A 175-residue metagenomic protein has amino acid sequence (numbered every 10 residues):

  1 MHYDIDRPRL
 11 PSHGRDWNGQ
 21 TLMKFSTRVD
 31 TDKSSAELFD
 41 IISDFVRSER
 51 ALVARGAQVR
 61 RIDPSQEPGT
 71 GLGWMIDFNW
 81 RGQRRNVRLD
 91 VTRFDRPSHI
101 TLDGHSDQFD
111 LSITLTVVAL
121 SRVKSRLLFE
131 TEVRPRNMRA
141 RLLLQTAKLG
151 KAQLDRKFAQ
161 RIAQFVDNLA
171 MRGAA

Functional and structural regions predicted by a protein language model:
H2-E67, A175: Hydrophobic ligand-binding cavity/cleft-lining segments
D4-L10, R134-A175: A conserved amphipathic terminal alpha-helix motif
L22-R28, G73, N86, H99 (+2 more regions): Intrinsic-disorder/low-complexity, polar/charged segments enriched in Ser/Thr/Lys/Arg/Asp/Glu/Gln
T31, F78, T131-V133: Hydrophobic beta-strand positions in extracellular immunoglobulin-like domains
S35, E67, T92-P97, T116-R126: A short, structured loop/turn motif at beta-sheet edges
R60-Q108, Q160, Q164-A175: Glycine-rich portal/gate segments that line the openings of hydrophobic small-molecule binding cavities
H105-R156: Beta-strand/loop substructures that line and gate deep hydrophobic ligand-binding cavities in soluble
